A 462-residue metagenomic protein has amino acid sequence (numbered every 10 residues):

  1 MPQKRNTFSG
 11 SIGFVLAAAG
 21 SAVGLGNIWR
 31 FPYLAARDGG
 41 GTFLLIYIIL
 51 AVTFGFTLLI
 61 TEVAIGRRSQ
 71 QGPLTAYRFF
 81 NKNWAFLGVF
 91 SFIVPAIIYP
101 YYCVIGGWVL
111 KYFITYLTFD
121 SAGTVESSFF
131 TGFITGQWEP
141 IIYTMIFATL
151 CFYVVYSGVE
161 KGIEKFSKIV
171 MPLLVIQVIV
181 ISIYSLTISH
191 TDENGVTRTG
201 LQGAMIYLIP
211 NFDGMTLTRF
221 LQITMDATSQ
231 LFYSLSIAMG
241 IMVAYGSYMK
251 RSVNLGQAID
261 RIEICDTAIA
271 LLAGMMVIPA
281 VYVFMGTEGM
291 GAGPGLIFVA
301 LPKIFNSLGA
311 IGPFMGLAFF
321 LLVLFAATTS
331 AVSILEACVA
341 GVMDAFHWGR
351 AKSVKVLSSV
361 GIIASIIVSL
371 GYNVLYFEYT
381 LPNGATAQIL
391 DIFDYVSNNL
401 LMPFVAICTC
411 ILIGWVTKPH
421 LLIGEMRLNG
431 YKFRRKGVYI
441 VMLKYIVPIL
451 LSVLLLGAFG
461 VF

Functional and structural regions predicted by a protein language model:
M1-P2, G106-T135, G246-S252, Q257 (+5 more regions): Helix-loop-helix connectors at the membrane interface of multi-pass transporters/channels
M1-W29, L58-V63, R67-F79, A85-F86 (+2 more regions): Membrane-interface "cap" regions at the ends of multi-pass membrane proteins
P2-F8, K168-T328, V332, K352-S353: Membrane-embedded translocation segments of transport machinery
P2-R5, Y33-D38, R68-F90, C103-G162 (+6 more regions): Inter-helical loop and helix-membrane interface segments of multi-pass membrane transporters/permeases
N6, A35-T61, L87, E139-P140 (+1 more regions): Extracellular loop-to-transmembrane helix junctions
T7, G13-F14, S21, Q137-I142 (+5 more regions): Loop-to-transmembrane helix boundary motifs in multi-pass membrane proteins
G10-L50, G240-I241, Q257-D260, I264-T267: Transmembrane helix-boundary motif of multi-pass solute transporters/channels
L87-F90, G136, F346-S358, D394-L451: C-terminal membrane-solvent junction of multi-pass transporters and transport-like membrane proteins
